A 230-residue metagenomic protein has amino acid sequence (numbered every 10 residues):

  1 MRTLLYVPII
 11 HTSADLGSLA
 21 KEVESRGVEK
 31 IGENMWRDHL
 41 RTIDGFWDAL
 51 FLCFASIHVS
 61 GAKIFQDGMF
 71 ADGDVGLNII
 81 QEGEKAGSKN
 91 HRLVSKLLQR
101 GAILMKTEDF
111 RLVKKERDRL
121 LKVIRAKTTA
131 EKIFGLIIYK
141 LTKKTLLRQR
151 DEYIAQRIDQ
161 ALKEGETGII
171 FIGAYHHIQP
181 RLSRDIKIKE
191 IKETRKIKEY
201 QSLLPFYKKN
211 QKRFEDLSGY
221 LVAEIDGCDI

Functional and structural regions predicted by a protein language model:
M1-I230: Compositional signal for N-terminal targeting/processing segments
